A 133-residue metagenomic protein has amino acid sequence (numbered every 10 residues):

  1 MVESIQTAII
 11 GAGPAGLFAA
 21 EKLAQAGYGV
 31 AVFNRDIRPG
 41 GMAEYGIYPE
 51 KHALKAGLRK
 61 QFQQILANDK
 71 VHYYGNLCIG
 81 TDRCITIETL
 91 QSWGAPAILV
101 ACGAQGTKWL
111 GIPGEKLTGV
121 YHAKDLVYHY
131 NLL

Functional and structural regions predicted by a protein language model:
E3-G80, G114: Beta1-alpha1 glycine-rich phosphate/pyrophosphate-binding loop at the start of Rossmann-like nucleotide-binding domains
R35-D36, G103-A104, D125: Short, ordered loop/turn segments at secondary-structure junctions
E50-A53, S92-A95, T118-V120: Short, low-complexity, polar/charged sequence segments that are solvent-exposed and flexible
Q61-E115: Feature captures the FAD/FMN-dependent oxidoreductase FAD-binding
T107-L133: Glycine-rich dinucleotide-binding loop and its adjacent helix/turn
